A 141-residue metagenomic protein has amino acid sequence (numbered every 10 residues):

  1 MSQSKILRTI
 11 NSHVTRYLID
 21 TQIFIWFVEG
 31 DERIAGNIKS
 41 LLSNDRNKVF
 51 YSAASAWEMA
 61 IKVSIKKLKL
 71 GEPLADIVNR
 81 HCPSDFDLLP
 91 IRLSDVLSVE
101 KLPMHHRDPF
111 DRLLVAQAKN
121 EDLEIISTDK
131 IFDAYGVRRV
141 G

Functional and structural regions predicted by a protein language model:
M1-Y51, I65-N79, E121, K130 (+1 more regions): Short, well-structured N-terminal submotif of metal-dependent ribonuclease cores
T21-Q22, M59, V99, A118: Generic structural signal for small/hydrophobic residues in well-ordered secondary structure, especially within
I23-F24, S55-A56, D95, L114 (+1 more regions): Alpha-helix capping/helix-boundary segments
E58, N79, L97-S98, A134-Y135: Short secondary-structure capping/turn micro-motifs that flank functional sites
K69-A75, P83-T128: Active-site neighborhoods of divalent-metal-dependent phosphate/nucleic-acid chemistry enzymes
G136-G141: Active-site regions of enzymes building and remodeling cell-envelope glycoconjugates
